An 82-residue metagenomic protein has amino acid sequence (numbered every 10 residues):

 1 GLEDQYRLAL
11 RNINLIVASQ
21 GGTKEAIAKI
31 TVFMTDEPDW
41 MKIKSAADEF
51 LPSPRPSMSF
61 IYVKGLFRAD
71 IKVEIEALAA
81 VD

Functional and structural regions predicted by a protein language model:
G1-D82: Short, polar/acidic, helix-capping and beta-turn segments at strand->helix junctions that line the mouths
